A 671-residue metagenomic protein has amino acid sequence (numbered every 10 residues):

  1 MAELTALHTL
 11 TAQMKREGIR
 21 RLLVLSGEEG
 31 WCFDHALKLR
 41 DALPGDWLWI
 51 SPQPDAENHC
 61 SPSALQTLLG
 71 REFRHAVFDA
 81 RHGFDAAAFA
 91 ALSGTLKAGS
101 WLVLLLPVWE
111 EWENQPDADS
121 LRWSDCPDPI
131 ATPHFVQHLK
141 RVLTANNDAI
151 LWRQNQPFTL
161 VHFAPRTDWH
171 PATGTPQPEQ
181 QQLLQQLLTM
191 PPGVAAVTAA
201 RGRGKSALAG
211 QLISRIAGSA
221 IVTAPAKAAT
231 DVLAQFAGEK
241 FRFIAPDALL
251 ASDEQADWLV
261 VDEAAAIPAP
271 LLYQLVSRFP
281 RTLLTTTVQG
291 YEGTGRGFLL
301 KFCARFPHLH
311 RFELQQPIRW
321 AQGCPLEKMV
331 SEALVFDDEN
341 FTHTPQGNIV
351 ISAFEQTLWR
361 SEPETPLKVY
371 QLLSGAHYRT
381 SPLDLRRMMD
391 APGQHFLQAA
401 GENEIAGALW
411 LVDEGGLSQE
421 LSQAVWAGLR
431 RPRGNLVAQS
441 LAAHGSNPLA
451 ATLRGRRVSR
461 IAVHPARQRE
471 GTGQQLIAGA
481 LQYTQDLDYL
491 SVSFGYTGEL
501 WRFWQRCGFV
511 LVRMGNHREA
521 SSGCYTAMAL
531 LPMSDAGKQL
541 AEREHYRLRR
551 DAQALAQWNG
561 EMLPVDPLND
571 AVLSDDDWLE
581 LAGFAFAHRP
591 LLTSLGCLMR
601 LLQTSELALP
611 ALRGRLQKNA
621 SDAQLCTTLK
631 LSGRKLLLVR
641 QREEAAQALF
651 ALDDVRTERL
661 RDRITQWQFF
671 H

Functional and structural regions predicted by a protein language model:
A2-L10, P171-P191: N-terminal pre-P-loop "Q-motif" helix
R20-E28, K38-P52, T198, G218-T230: Conserved RecA-like ASCE P-loop NTPase motor core of nucleic-acid helicases/translocases
C32-F33, K205: Conserved lysine of the Walker
L65-H162: N-terminal accessory nucleic-acid engagement/regulatory domains that precede and modulate ATP-driven motor cores
D125-T175, C303-T342: Conserved coupling/interface region of RecA-like P-loop/ASCE motor cores
A207-Q211, R460-Q482: Conserved acetyl-CoA-binding loop-helix of GNAT-fold acetyltransferases
A248-L250, W258, P270-L271, S277-Y378 (+2 more regions): Terminal substrate-recognition subdomain of acyl/acetyltransferases
G393-V412, Q419: Conserved beta-hairpin
